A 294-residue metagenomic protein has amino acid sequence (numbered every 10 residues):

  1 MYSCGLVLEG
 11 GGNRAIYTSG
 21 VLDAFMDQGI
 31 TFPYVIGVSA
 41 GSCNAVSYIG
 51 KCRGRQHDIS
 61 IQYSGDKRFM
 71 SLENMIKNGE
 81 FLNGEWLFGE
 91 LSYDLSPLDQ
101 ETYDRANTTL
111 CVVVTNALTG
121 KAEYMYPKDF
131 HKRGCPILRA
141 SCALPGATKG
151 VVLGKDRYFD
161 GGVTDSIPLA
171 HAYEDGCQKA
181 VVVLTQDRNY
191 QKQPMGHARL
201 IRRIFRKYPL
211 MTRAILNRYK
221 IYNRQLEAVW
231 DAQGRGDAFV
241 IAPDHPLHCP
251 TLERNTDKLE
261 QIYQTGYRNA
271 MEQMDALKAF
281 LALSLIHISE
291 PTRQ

Functional and structural regions predicted by a protein language model:
M1-V38, V46-L285, S289: Patatin-like phospholipase
E290-Q294: Short "domain-exit" segments at the C-terminal end of structured domains
